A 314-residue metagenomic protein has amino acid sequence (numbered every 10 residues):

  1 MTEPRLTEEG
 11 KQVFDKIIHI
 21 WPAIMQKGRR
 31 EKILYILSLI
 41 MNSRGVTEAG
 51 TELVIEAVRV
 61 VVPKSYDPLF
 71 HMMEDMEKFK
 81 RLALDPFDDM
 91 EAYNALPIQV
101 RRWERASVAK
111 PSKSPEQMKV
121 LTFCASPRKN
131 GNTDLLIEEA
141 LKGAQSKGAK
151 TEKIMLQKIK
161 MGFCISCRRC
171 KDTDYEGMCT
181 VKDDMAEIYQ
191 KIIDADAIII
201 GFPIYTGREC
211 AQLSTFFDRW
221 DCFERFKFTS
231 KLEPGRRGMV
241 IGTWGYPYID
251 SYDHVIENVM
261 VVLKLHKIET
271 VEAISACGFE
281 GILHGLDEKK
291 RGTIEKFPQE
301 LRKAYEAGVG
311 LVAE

Functional and structural regions predicted by a protein language model:
M1-A106: Non-catalytic accessory segments flanking P-loop/AAA+ NTPase cores
E91-P115, F216-E224, F228: Short N-terminal or domain-adjacent regulatory/targeting segments
W103-S114, M260, K264-E314: Glycine-rich phosphate/pyrophosphate-binding loop and the adjoining helix
V108-K147: N-terminal beta1-alpha1 ligand-phosphate binding loop
C124, M155, I274-S275: Residue-level recognition of beta-strand->loop/alpha-helix junctions
I159-I192: Cysteine-cluster motifs in flexible loop/terminal segments that predominantly coordinate metals
T180-H266: Helix-loop-strand module that forms the ligand-binding subsite of alpha/beta enzymes
